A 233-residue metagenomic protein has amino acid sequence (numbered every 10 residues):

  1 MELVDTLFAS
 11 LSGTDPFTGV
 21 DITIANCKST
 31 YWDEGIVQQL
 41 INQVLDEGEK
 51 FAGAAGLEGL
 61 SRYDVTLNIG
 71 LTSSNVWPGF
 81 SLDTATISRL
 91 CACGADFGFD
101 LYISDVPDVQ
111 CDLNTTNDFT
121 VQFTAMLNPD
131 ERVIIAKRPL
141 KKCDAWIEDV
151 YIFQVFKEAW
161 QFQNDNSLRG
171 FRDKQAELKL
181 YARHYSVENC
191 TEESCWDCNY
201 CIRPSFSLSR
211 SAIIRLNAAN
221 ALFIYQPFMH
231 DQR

Functional and structural regions predicted by a protein language model:
M1-A218, Q226-R233: Acidic (Asp/Glu-rich) sequence patches and key acidic residues that form negatively charged surfaces used
